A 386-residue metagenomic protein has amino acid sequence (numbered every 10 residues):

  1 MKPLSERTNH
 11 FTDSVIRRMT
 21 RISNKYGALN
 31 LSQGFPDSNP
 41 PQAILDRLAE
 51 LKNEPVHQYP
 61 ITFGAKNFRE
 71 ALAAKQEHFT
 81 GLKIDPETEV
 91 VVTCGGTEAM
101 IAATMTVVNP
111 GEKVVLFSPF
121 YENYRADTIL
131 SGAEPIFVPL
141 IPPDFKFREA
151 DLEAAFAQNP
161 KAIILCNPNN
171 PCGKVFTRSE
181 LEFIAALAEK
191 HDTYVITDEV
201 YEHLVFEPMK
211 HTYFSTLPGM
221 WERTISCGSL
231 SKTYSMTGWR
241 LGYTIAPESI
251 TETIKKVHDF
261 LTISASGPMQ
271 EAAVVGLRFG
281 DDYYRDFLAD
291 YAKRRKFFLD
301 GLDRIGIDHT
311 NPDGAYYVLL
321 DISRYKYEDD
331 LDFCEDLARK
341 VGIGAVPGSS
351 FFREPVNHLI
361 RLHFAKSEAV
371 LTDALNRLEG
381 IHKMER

Functional and structural regions predicted by a protein language model:
S5-G95, A102, R278-F279, M384-R386: N-terminal small-domain helix-loop-helix segment of the aminotransferase-like
Y26, S131, K190-H191, I305 (+2 more regions): Helix C-cap/helix->beta junction micro-motif
A74, A154, Y327, D336-A345 (+1 more regions): PLP-dependent enzyme catalytic core of the Aspartate aminotransferase-like
T106-T128: Conserved PLP-anchoring active-site segment centered on the Schiff-base-forming lysine
E112, A133, K190-T193, W221-E222: A short helix->loop->beta-strand "cap" motif at the edges of active sites that frequently abuts
L140-E207: Active-site phosphate-binding strand-loop segment of PLP-dependent enzymes
L217, E222-A292, K296, D300-L302 (+1 more regions): Conserved core segment of the aminotransferase class I/II
Y291-A292, I305-K340: Conserved PLP-binding catalytic core of the aspartate aminotransferase-like
